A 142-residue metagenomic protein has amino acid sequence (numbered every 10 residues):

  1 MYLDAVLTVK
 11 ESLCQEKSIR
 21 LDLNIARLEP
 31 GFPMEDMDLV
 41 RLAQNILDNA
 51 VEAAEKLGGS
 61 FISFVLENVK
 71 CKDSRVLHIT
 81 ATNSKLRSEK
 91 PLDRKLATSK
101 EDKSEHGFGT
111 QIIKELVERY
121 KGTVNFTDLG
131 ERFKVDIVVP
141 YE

Functional and structural regions predicted by a protein language model:
M1-K17: Short beta-to-alpha transition helix within the HATPase_c
C14, A50-G58: A short, flexible helix-to-loop-to-beta junction within the catalytic ATP-binding CA
L21-L42: Conserved short strand/loop->alpha-helix "switch" segment adjacent to the catalytic nucleotide/phosphoryl-transfer site
L57, F61-S74: Short beta-strand/loop element within the Bergerat-fold HATPase_c
D73-F108: Glycine-rich/acidic phosphate-handling loop/turn and adjacent ATP-lid/helix of nucleotide-binding kinase/ATPase domains
G109-I113: Short alpha-helical Gxxx[C/S/T] motif in the catalytic ATP-binding
K121-L129: Glycine-rich ATP-binding loops of the HATPase_c
